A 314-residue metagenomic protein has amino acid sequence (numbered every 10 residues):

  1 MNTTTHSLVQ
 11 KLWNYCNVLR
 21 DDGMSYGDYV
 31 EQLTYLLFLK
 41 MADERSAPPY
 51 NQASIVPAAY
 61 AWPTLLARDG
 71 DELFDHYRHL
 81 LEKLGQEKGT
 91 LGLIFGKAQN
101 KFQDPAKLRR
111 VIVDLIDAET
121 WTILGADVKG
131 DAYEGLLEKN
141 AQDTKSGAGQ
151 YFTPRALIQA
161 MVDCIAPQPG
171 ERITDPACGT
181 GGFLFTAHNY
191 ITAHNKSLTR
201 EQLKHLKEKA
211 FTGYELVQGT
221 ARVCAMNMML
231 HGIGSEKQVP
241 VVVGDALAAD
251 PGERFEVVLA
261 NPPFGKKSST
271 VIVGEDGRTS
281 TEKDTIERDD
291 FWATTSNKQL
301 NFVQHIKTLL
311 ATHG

Functional and structural regions predicted by a protein language model:
M1-P169, E236-A246: Non-catalytic, mostly N-terminal accessory regions of nucleic-acid modification and defense proteins
L12-W13, K204-L206, G234-V241, S280-I286 (+1 more regions): Short acidic (Asp/Glu) and glycine-rich catalytic loops that position anionic groups and cofactors
N17-L19, A118, S146, I173 (+2 more regions): Glycine- and acidic
Y29, M161, L216-V223, F291-G314: Conserved Class I SAM-dependent methyltransferase catalytic core
G147-A260, G265-D276, L300: Conserved S-adenosyl-L-methionine
C224, N261, K283-D284, I306: Conserved RecA-like P-loop NTPase ATPase core
S269-W292: A mobile, often basic/glycine-rich helix-loop segment that functions as the active-site lid/recognition loop
